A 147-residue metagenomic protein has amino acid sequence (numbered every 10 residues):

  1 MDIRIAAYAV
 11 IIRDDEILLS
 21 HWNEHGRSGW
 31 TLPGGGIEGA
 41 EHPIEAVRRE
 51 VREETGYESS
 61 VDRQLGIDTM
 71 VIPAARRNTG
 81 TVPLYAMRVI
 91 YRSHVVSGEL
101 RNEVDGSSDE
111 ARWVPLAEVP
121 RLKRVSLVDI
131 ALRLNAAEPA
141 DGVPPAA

Functional and structural regions predicted by a protein language model:
M1-I17, E38-G39, I90-R92: Conserved N-terminal beta-strand and adjoining loop/helix that marks the start of the Nudix/MutT-like hydrolase domain
M1-I3, G29, T79-M87, D105-S108: A generic structural micro-feature
E16-E53, Y57: Conserved Nudix-box catalytic region and its N-terminal flanking loop in Nudix hydrolases and closely related
W22, R27-W30, L100-A147: Nudix hydrolase/Nudix homology domain
I44, T69-M70: Internal catalytic or translocation cores that form aromatic/hydrophobic pockets or channels for amphipathic metabolites
E58-I67: A short coil-to-beta-strand element that immediately follows conserved catalytic motifs
M70-L100: Active-site-adjacent beta-strand/loop module that shapes the phosphate/pyrophosphate-binding cleft
